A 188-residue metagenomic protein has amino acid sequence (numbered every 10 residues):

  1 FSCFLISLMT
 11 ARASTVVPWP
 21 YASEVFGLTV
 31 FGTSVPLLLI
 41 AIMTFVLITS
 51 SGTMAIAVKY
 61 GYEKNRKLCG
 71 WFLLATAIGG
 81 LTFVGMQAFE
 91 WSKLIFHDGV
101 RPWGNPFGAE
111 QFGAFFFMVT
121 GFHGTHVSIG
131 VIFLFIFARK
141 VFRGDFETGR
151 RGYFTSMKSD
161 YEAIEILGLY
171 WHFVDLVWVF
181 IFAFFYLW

Functional and structural regions predicted by a protein language model:
F1-W188: ...captures the hydrophobic TM-helix bundle architecture rather than a specific catalytic motif, and can also fire on
